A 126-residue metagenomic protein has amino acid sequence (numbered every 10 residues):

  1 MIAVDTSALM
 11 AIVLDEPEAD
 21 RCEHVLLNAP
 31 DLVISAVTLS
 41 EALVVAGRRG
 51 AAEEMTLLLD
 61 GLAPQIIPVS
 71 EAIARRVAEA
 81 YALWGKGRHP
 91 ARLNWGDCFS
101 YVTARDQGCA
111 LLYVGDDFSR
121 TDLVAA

Functional and structural regions predicted by a protein language model:
M1-I34, V45-D60: Short, well-structured N-terminal submotif of metal-dependent ribonuclease cores
L9-M10, L39, A74, F118-S119: A generic structural signal for short hydrophobic patches within well-formed alpha-helices
A19, L39, A52-M55, A74 (+1 more regions): A general structural signal for well-ordered alpha-helical segments in protein cores
I66-A110: Active-site neighborhoods of divalent-metal-dependent phosphate/nucleic-acid chemistry enzymes
Y101-A126: Acidic, PIN/NYN-like endoribonuclease modules and their adjacent C-terminal/linker elements
